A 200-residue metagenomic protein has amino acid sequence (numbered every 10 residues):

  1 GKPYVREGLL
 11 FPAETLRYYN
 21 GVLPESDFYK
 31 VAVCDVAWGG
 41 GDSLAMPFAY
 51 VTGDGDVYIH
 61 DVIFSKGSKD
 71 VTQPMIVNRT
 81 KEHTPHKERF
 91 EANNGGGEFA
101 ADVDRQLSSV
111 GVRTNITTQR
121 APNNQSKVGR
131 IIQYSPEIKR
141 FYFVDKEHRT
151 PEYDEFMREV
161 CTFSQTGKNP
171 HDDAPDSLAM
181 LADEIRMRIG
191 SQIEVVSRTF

Functional and structural regions predicted by a protein language model:
G1-C34: ATPase catalytic-site recognition across NTP-hydrolyzing enzymes
K2-R6, G41, F143, G190: Proline-centered turn/helix-capping motifs that create local helix->coil transitions or kinks
P24-V51, S177: Gly/Thr-rich phosphate-binding beta-strand-loop-beta motif of the actin/hexokinase/Hsp70
V36, A92, D173-A174: Generic detector of well-ordered alpha-helical packing
G39-D42, G55, H83, R188: A cross-taxa feature marking solvent-exposed loop/turn segments within ectodomains of secreted and single-pass membrane
D42-L44, T72, R130, D173-D176: Catalytic-loop motifs flanking and including active-site residues across diverse enzymes
P47-G167: Mg2+-dependent endonuclease catalytic cores in nucleic-acid-processing enzymes, primarily RNase H-like
F163-F200: Charge-patterned, long linear interaction tracts outside catalytic cores
